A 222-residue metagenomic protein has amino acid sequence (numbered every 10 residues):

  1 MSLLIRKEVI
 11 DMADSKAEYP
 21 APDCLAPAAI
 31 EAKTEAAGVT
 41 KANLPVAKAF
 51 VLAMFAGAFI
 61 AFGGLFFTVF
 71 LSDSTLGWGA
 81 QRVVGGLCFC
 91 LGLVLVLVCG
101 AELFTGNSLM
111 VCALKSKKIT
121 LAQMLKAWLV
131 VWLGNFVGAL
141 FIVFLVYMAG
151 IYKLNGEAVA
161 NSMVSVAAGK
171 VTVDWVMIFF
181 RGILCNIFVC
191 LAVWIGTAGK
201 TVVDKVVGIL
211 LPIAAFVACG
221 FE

Functional and structural regions predicted by a protein language model:
I5, V9-E222: Alpha-helical transmembrane segments and their helix-helix packing motifs
